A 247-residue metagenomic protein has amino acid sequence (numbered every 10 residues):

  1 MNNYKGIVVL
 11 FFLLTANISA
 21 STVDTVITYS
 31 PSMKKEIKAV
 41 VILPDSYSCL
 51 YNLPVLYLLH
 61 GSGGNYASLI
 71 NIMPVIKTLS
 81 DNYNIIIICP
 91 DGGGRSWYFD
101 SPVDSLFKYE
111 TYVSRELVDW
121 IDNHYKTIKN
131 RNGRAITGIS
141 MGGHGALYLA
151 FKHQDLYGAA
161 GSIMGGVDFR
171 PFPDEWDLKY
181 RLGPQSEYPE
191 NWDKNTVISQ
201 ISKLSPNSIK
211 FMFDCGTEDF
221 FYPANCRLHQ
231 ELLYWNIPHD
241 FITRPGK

Functional and structural regions predicted by a protein language model:
Y4-A16: Sec-dependent N-terminal signal peptides
A20-K247: Non-catalytic cap/lid and distal C-terminal segments of serine-dependent acyl enzymes
